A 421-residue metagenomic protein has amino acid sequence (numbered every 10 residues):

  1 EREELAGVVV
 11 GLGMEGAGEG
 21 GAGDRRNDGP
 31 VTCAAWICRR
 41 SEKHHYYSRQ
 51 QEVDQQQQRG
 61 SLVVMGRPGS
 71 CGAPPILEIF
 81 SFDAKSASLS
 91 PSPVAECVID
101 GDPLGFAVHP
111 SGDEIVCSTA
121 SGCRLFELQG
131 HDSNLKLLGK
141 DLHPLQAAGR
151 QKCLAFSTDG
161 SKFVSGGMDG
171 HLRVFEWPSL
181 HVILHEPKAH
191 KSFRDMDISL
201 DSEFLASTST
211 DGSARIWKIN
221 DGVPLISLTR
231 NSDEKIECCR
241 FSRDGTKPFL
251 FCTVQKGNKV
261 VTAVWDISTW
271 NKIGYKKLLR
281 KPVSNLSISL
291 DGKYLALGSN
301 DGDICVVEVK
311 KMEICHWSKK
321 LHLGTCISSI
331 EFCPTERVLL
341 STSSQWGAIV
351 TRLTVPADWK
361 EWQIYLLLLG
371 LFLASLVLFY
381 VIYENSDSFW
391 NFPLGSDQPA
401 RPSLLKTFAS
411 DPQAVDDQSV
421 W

Functional and structural regions predicted by a protein language model:
E19-D24, S92-C97, L137-P144, H181-E186 (+3 more regions): A short beta-strand motif characteristic of beta-propeller blades
D24-P30, E96-D102, H143-R150, P187-F193 (+4 more regions): WD40/WD-repeat beta-propeller blade N-cap
W36-S41, Q56-Q58, A107-G112, L154-S161 (+4 more regions): Loop/turn segments within WD40 beta-propeller blades
L62-V63, I115, F163, L205 (+3 more regions): Hydrophobic beta-strand positions that form the internal "hydrophobic ladder" of WD40/Gbeta-like beta-propeller blades
G66-P68, A73, S118-S121, G166-D169 (+4 more regions): Conserved strand-to-loop turn within each blade of WD40 beta-propeller repeats
P74-S81, C123-Q129, L172-E176, A214-I219 (+3 more regions): WD40-repeat beta-propellers
V309, S318, F332-K360: Juxtamembrane amphipathic/hinge helix adjacent to a transmembrane helix
A357-W421: C-terminal single-pass membrane-anchor helix
